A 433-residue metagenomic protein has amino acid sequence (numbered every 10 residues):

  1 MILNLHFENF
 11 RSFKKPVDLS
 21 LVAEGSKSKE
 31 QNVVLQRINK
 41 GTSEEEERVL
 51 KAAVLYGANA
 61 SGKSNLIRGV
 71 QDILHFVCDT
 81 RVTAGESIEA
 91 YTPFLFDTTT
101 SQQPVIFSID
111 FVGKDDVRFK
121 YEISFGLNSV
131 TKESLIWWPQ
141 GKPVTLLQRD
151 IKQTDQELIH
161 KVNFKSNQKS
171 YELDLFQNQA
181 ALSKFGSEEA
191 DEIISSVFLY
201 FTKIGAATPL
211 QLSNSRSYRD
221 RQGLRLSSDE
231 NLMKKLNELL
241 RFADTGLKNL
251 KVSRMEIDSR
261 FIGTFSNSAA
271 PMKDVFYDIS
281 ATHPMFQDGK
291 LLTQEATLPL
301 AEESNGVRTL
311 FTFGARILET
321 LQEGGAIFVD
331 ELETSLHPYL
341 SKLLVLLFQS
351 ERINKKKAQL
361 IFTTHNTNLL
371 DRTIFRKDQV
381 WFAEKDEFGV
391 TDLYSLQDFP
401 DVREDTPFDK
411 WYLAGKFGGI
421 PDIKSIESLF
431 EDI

Functional and structural regions predicted by a protein language model:
M1, S101-I106, G126-T131, K273-D278 (+1 more regions): A short, compositionally biased
M1-H75, F286-I420: Switch/communication elements of ASCE P-loop NTPase nucleotide-binding domains
F13-K15, D115-F119, S129, G141-P143 (+2 more regions): Short acidic/polar mixed-charge low-complexity motifs
R37-V54, A58, I67-V130: Conserved P-loop NTP-binding catalytic core
G62-P104, L175-E238, L346-L360, H365-L369: An exposure/low-complexity boundary signal
F107-G113, L135, A281-H283: Short beta-strand segments that buttress and anchor functional surface loops
K120-S259: Electropositive, glycine-dotted interaction segments that contact anionic polymers or phosphate-rich ligands
R216-E302, P421, S425-E427, D432: Extended helical coiled-coil dimerization/tether regions that scaffold and oligomerize large DNA-maintenance assemblies
